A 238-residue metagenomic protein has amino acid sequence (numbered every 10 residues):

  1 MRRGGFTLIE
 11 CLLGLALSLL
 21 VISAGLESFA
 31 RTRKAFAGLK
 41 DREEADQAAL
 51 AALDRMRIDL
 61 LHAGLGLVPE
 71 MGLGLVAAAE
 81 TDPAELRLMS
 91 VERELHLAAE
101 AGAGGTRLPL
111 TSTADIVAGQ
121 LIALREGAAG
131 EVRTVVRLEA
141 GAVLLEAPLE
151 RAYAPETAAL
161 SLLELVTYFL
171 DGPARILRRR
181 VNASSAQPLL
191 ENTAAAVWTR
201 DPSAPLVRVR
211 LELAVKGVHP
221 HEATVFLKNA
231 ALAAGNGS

Functional and structural regions predicted by a protein language model:
M1-R2, V68-E70, V215: Acidic surface patches and DE-rich sequence motifs
R2-L61: Aliphatic-rich helix starts adjacent to a transmembrane/signal segment
K34, A51-L73, R93, L121 (+1 more regions): Alpha-helix exit/C-cap motif
E44, R57-H62, L75-T81, L88-E94 (+1 more regions): Short linear sequence signals and composition-biased patches located at protein termini or domain-edge surfaces
G72-A154: Autoprocessing Asn-cyclization modules and mimics
G141-E164, R178, L189: Intrinsically disordered, low-complexity segments enriched in serine, threonine, and glycine
